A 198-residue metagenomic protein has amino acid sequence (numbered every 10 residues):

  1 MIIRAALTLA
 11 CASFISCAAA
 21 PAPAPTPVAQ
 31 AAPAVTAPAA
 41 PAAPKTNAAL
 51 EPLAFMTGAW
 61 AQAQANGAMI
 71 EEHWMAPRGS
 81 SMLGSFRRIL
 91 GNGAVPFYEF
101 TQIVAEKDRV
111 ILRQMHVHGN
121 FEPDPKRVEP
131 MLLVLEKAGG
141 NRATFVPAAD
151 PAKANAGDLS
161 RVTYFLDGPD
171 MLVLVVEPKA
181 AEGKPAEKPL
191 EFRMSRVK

Functional and structural regions predicted by a protein language model:
R4-S16: Bacterial N-terminal signal peptides
C17-T46: Compositionally biased, proline/threonine/alanine/serine-rich low-complexity intrinsically disordered stretches
K45-A59: N-terminal helix-cap/turn-to-beta initiation motif at the start of protein domains
N47, Q62-P151, N155, S160: Central antiparallel beta-sheet cores of small beta-barrel/beta-sandwich binding domains
K126-A138, M171-K198: Edge beta-strand at a domain terminus
P147-A149, L166, V176-P178: Short, structured patches in soluble enzyme cores that scaffold and shape functional sites
G157-D170: Extended Gly/Ser/Thr-rich low-complexity repeat segments, especially those forming or decorating extracellular
